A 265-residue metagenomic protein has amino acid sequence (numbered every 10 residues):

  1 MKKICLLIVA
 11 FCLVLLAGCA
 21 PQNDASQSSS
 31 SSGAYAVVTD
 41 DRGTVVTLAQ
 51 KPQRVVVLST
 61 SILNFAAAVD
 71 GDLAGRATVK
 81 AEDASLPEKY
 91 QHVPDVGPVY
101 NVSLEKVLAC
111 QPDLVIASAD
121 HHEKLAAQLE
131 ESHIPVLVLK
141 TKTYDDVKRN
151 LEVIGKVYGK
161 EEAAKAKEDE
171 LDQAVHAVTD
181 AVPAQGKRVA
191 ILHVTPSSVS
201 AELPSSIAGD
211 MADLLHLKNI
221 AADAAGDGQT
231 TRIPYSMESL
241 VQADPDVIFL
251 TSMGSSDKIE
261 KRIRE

Functional and structural regions predicted by a protein language model:
K3-C5, V9-A10, G18-S61, E162-L192: Bacterial Sec-exported substrate-binding components of ABC uptake systems
Y35, V45-T47, K124-S197, A222 (+2 more regions): Extracytoplasmic substrate-binding proteins
D41-G43, P94-E105, G226-M237: Short helix-initiation/N-cap motifs at beta->coil->alpha
V46-T47, L63-A68, E82-L86, S197-L203 (+1 more regions): Short, solvent-exposed loop/turn elements at domain surfaces
T60-L108, L114-A119, L217-I220: A short, structured surface patch at a secondary-structure boundary
K80-S85, A201-T231: Alpha-helical, coiled-coil/dimerization segments enriched in small aliphatic residues
S103-A117, I134, S236-L250: Proline-aspartate-enriched helix->loop->beta-strand connector
H122-E131, V247-E265: A ligand-binding cleft/hinge motif common to bilobed small-molecule-binding domains
